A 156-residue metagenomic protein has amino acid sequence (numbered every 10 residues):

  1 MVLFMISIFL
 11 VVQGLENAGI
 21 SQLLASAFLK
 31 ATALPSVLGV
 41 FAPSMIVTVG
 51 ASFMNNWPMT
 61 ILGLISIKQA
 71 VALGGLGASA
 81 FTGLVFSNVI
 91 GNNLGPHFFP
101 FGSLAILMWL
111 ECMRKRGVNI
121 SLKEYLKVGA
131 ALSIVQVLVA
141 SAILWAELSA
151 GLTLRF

Functional and structural regions predicted by a protein language model:
M1-M5, G19, L148, R155-F156: Fe-S-dependent hydro-lyases/dehydratases of central metabolism
M1-V12, E16-N17, G39, A131-L132: Helical membrane-embedded segments and adjacent short helical loop/helix-boundary regions of multi-pass membrane
V11, L15, G50, M54 (+3 more regions): Alpha-helical membrane-inserting segments
Q13-V118: Membrane-interfacial helix-loop connectors
I90, L94-F156: Juxtamembrane and boundary regions of transmembrane helices in multi-pass small-molecule transporters and channels
